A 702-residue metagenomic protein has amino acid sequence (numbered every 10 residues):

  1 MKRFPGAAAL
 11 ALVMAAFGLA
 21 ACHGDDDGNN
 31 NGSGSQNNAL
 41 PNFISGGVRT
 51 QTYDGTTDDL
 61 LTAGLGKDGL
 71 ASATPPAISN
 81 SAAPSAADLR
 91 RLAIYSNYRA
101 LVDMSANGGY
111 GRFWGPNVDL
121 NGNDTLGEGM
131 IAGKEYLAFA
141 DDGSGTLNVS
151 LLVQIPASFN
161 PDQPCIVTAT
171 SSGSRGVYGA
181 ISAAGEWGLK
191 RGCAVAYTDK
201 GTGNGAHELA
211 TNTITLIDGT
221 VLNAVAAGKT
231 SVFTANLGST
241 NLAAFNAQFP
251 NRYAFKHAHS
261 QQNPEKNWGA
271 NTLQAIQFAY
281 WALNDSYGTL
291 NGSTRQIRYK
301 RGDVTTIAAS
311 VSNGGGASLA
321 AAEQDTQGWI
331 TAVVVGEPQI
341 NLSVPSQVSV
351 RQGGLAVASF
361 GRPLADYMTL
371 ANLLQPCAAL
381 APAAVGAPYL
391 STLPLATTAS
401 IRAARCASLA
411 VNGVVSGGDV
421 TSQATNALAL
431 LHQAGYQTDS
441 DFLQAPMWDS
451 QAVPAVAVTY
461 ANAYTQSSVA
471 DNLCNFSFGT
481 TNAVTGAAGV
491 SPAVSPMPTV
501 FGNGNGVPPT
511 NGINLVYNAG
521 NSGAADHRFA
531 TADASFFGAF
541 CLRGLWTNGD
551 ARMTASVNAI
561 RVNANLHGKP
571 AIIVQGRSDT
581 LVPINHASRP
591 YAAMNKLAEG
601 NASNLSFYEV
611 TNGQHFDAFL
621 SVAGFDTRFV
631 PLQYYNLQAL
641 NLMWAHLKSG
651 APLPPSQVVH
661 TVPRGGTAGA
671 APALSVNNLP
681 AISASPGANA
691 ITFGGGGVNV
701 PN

Functional and structural regions predicted by a protein language model:
M1-A9: Bacterial N-terminal signal peptides that target proteins for export
F17-A21: C-terminal motif of bacterial Sec signal peptides marking the signal peptidase cleavage site
H23-D26: Bacterial signal peptide processing site
G28-N702: C-terminal His-loop and adjacent cap/lid subdomain of alpha/beta-hydrolase
